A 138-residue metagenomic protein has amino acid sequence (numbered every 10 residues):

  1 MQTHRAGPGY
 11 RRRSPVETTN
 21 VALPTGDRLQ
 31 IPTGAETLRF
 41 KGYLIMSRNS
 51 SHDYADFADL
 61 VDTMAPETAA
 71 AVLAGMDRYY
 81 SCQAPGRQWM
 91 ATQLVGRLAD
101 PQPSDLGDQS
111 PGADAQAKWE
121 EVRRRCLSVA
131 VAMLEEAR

Functional and structural regions predicted by a protein language model:
M1-R138: Compositionally biased terminal segments of proteins
